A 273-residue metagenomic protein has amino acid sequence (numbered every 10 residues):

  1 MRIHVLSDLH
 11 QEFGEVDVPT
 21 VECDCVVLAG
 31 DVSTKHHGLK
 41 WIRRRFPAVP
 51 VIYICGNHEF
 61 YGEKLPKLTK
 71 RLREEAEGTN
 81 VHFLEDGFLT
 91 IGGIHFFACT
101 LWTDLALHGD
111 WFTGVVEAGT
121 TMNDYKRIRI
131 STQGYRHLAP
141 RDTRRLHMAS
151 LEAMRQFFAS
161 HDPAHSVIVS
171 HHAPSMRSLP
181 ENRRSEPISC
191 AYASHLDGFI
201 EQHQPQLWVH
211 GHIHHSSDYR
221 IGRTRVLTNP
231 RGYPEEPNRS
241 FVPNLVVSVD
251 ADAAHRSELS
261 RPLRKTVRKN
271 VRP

Functional and structural regions predicted by a protein language model:
M1-H4, F88-A98, H165, R220-R225: Beta-strand-turn-beta hairpins that frame and shape the catalytic cleft of phosphate-ester-processing enzymes
M1-I54, E59-L68, P140: N-terminal active-site segment of His-dependent metallophosphoesterases
V5-S7, V26-D31, I52-N57, H82-D86 (+3 more regions): Active-site neighborhood of phospho(di)ester-bond hydrolases with catalytic His/Asp-centered motifs
H10-V16, S33-H37, H58-L68, F88-T90 (+4 more regions): Active-site environment of divalent metal-dependent phosphoester hydrolases
T20-V21, I91, F157-A164, Q204: Glycine-rich phosphate-binding loop signature in dinucleotide/nucleotide-binding domains
I52-E59, K64-Y125: A basic- and aromatic-enriched beta-loop-alpha substructure that forms the phosphate/nucleotide- and DNA/RNA-contacting
T79, P180, E186-Q206, I213-P273: Binuclear metal-dependent phosphoesterase catalytic core
F97-V167, P174-R183: Active-site-proximal loop/helix segment associated with metal-binding centers of metalloenzymes
